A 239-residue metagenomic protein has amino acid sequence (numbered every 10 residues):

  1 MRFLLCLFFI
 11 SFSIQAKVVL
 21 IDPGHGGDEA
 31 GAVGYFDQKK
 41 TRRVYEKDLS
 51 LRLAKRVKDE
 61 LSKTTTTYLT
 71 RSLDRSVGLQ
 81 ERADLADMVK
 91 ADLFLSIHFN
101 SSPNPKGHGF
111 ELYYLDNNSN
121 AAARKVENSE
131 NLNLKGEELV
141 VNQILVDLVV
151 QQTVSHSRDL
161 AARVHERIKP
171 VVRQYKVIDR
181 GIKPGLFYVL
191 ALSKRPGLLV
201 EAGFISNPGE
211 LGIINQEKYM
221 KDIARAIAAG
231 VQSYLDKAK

Functional and structural regions predicted by a protein language model:
M1-L7: Sec-dependent signal peptide recognition, specifically the positively charged N-region followed immediately by
F9-I10, D84-L85, P103, Y188-V189: Short, flexible, glycine/charge-rich loop motifs used to bind or transfer phosphoryl groups or to couple energy/partner
S11-A16: N-terminal signal peptide c-region/cleavage motif recognized by signal peptidases
K17-L139, D147-Q151, R158: Catalytic-core regions of hydrolytic enzymes
L20, E29-G34, N100-P103, T153-K239: Active-site-adjacent mobile loop/cap segments within catalytic or ligand-binding domains
L51, K55, Q80, N142 (+2 more regions): Generic alpha-helical structural signal
L139-L148, P208-I214: Substrate-binding clefts and substrate-entry loops adjacent to catalytic sites of polymer-processing enzymes acting on
